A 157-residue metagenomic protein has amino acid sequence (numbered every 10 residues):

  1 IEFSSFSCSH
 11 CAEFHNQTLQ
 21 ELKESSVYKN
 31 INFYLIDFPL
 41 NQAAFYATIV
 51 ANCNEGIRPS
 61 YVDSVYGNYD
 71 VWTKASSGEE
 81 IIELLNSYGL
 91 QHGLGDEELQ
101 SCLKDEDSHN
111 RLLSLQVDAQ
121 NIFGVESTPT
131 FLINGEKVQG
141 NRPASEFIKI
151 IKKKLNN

Functional and structural regions predicted by a protein language model:
I1-E2: N-terminal pre-triad scaffold of radical SAM enzymes
S5, S87-N157: C-terminal cap of thioredoxin/glutaredoxin-like
F6-L90: Structural alpha/beta surface segment adjacent to cysteine/selenocysteine redox centers across thiol/disulfide enzymes
